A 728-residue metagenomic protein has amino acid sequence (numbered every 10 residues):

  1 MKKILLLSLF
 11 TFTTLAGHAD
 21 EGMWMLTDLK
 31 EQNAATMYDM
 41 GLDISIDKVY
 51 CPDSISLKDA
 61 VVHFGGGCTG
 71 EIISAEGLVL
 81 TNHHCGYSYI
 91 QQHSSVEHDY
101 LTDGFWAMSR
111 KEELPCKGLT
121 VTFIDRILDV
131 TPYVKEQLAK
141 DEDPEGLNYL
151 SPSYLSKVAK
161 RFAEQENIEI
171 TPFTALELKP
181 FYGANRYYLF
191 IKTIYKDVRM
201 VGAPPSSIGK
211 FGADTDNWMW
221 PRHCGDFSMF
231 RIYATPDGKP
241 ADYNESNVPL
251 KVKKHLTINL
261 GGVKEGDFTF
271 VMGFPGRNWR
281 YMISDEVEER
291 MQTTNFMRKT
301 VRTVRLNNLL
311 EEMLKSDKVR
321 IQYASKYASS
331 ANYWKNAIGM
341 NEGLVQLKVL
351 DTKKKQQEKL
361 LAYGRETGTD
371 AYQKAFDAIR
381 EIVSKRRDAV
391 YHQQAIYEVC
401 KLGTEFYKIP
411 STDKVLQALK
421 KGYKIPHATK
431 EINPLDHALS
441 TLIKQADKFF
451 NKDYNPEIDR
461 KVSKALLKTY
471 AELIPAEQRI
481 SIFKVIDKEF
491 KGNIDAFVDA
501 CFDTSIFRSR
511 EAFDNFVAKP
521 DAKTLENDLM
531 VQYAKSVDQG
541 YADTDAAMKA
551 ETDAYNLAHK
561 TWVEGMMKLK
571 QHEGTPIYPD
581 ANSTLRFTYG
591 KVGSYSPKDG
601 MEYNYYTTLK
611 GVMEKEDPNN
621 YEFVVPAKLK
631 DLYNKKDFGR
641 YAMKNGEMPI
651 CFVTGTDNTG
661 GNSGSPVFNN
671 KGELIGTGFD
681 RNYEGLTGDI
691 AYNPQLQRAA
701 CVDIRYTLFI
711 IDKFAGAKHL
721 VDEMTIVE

Functional and structural regions predicted by a protein language model:
M1-I4: Positively charged n-region of N-terminal signal peptides that target proteins for export
S8, L15-E728: Terminal presequence/propeptide segments associated with secretion/organelle targeting and zymogen/polyprotein
